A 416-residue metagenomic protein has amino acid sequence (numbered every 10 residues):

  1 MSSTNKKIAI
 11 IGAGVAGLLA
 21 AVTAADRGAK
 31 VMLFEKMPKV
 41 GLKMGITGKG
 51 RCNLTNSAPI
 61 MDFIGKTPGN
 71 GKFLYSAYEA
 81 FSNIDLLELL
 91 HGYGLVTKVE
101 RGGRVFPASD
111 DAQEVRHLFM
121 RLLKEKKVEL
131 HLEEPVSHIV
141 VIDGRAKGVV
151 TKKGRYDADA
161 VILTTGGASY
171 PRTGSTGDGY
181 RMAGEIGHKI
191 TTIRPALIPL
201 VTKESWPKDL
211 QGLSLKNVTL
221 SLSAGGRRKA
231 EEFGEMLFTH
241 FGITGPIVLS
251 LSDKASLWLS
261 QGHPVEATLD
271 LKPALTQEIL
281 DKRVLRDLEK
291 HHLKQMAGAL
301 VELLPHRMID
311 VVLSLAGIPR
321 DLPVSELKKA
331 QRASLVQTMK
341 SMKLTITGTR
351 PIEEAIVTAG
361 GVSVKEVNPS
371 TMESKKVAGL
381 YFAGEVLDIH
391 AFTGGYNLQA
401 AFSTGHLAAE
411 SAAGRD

Functional and structural regions predicted by a protein language model:
K6-L33, A408-A413: N-terminal Rossmann-like FAD-binding beta1-loop-alpha1 element of flavoenzymes
A9-I11, F34, V136, V149 (+3 more regions): Short hydrophobic core segments
A25-K49: Glycine-rich FAD pyrophosphate-binding loop
P38-I46, L54, I60-M61, K189-R194 (+1 more regions): An anion/pyrophosphate-binding glycine-rich loop and adjacent beta-alpha core in soluble alpha-beta enzymes
R51-V99: Glycine-rich active-site loop/strand segments that organize a redox cofactor
A80-A160: Feature captures the FAD/FMN-dependent oxidoreductase FAD-binding
H131-L132, H138, D310-H390: A glycine-rich dinucleotide-binding beta-alpha-beta segment and adjacent secondary-structure elements that constitute
A160-W206: Glycine-rich loop(s) and the adjacent beta-strand/alpha-helix scaffold that form part
